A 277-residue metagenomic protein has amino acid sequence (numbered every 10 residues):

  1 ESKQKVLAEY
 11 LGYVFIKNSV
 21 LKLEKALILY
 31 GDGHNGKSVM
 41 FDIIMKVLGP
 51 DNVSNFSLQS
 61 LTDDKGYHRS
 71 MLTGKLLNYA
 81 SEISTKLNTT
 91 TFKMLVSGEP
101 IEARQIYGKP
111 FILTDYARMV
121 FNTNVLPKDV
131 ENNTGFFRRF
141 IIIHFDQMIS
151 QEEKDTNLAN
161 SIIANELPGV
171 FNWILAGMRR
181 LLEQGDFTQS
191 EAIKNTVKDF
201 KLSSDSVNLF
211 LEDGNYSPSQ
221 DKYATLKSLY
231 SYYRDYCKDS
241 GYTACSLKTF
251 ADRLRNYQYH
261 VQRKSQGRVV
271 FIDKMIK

Functional and structural regions predicted by a protein language model:
E1-T73, I141-I143, F171-L175, R179 (+2 more regions): P-loop NTPase catalytic core of nucleic-acid-dependent motor ATPases
S2-Y10, E24, N35, V39-I43 (+11 more regions): Generic recognition of stable, solvent-exposed alpha-helical segments in well-folded globular domains
K5-Y10, L23-L27, Q105-G108, Q184-N195 (+2 more regions): Short coil/turn segments at secondary-structure boundaries
L48-G66, K86-T89, R104-P110, Y116-A117 (+5 more regions): Positively charged interface segments
G74-L77, D115-M119: Loop/turn-to-beta-strand initiation segments
E82: Walker B catalytic acidic pair
S97-G98: AAA+ P-loop NTPase catalytic core and its hallmark functional loops
R180-Q220: Conserved alpha/beta core segments of nucleic-acid transaction machinery
